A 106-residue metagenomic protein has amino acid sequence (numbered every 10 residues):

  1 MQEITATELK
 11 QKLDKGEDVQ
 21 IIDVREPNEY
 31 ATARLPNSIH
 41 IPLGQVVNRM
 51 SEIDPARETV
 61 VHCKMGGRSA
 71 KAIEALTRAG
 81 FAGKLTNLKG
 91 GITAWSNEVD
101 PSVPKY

Functional and structural regions predicted by a protein language model:
M1-Q20, P27-E58, G67-Y106: Rhodanese-like catalytic fold shared by cysteine-dependent sulfurtransferases and DSP/PTP-type phosphatases
H62-C63: Short, surface-exposed ligand- or partner-binding patches at beta-edge/loop junctions that are enriched in aromatics
